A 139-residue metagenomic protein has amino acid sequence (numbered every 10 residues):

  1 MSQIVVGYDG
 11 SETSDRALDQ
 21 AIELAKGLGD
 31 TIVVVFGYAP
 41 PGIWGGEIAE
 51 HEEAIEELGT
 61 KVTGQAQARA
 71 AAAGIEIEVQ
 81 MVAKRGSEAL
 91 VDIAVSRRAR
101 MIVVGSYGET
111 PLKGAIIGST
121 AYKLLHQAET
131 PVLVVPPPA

Functional and structural regions predicted by a protein language model:
S2-E47, E53-E56, E78: Small/aliphatic-rich secondary-structure junction motif
Q20, A54-A66, A89-V91: Short, solvent-exposed amphipathic alpha-helices that sit in or adjacent to ligand/effector-binding or catalytic
D30-T31, I75, A99, T130: Short glycine/serine/threonine/alanine-rich loop segments
F36-Y38, G105-Y107, P136-P137: Short secondary-structure boundary segments
A49-E53, S96-R98, T120-Y122: Short, hinge-like loop/turn segments at secondary-structure boundaries
A68-I102, A139: Structural beta-alpha unit
M101-H126: Glycine-rich, Arg-bearing micro-motifs that act as flexible, cationic patches
Q127-P137: Short, acidic/small-residue loops that bind anionic groups at enzyme active sites
